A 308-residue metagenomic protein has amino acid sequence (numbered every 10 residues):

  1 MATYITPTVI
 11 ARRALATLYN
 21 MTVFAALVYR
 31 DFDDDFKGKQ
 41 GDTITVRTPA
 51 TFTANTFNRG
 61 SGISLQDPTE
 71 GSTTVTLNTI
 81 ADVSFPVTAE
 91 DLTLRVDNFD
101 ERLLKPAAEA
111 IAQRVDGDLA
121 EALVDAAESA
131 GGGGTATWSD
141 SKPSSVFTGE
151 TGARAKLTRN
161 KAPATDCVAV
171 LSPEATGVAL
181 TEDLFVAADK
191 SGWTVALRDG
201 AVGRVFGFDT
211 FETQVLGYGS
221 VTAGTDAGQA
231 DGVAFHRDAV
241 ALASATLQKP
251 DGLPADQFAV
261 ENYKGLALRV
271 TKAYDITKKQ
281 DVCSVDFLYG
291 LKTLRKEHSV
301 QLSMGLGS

Functional and structural regions predicted by a protein language model:
M1-L77, S299: N-terminal "assembly arms/tails" that initiate or stabilize quaternary assembly in self-assembling proteins
A2-I5, I10, R47-P49, L242 (+4 more regions): Long, position-biased, composition-driven segments near the start of the mature protein
A2-R13, Y19-N20, E150-G152, D251 (+3 more regions): Surface-exposed molecular-recognition determinants
V46, T74-G134, N160-P173, T210 (+1 more regions): Long, contiguous amphipathic alpha-helices that act as assembly "spine/axial" helices in icosahedral shell and virion
A54-F57, F85, R95, V178-T181 (+3 more regions): Short helix/loop capping segments that flank catalytic or ligand/cofactor-binding pockets
E128-D209: Extended, solvent-exposed, turn-rich assembly/linker loops in the middle of proteins
D183, K190-K249, Q257, K272 (+1 more regions): A structural signal for small-residue-enriched, beta-sheet-centric alpha/beta enzyme cores and oligomeric scaffold folds
A267-S308: Extended, compositionally biased alpha-helical segments that mediate assembly or anchoring
